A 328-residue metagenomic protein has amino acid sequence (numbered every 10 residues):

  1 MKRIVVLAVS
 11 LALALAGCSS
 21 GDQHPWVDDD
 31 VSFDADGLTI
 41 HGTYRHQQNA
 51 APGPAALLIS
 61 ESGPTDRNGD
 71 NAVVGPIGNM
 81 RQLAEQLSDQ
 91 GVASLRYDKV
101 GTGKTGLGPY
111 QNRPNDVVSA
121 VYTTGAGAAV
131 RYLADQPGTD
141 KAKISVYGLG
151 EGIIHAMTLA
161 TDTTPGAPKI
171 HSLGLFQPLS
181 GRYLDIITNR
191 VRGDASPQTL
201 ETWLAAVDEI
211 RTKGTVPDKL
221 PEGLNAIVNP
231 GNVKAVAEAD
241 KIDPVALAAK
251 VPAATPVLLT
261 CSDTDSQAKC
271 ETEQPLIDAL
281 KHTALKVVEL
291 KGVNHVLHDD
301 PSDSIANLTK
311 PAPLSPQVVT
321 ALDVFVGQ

Functional and structural regions predicted by a protein language model:
D22-P54: N-terminal cap/lid segment of alpha/beta-hydrolase-fold proteins
N49-D89: Short, surface-exposed "cap/lid" segments of acyl-processing enzymes
G78-G106: Conserved alpha/beta-hydrolase
P114-P137: Alpha/beta-hydrolase active-site loop
D162-K250: Accessory cap/linker subdomain of secreted extracellular hydrolases
V251, L259-C261: Short beta-strand/loop motif that positions the catalytic acidic residue of the alpha/beta-hydrolase fold
T264, A268-A279: Short alpha-helix in the alpha/beta-hydrolase fold that links the catalytic acid
V293-V296, P301-Q328: Catalytic active-site module of serine/aspartate enzymes centered on a nucleophile-bearing elbow/loop
